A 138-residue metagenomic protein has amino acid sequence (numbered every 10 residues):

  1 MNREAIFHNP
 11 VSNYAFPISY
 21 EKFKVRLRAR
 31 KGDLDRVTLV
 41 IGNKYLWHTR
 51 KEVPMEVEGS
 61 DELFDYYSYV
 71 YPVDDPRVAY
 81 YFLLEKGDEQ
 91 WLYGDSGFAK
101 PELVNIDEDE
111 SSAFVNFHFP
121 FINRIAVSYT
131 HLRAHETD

Functional and structural regions predicted by a protein language model:
M1-Y129: Glycan-association/targeting regions that enable binding to alpha-glucans and other polysaccharides
H131-D138: Single conserved hydrophobic/aromatic residue that forms the stacking wall/gate of nucleotide- or nucleobase-binding
